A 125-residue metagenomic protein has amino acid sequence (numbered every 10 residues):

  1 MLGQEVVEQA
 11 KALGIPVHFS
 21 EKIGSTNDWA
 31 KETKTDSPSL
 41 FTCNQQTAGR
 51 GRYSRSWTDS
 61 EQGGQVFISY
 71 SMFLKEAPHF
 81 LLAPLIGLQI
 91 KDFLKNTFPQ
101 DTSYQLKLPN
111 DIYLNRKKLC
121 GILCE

Functional and structural regions predicted by a protein language model:
M1-T102, C120: N-terminal lobe of the biotin/lipoate ligase/transferase fold
S103-R116, G121: Catalytic palm active-site di-aspartate
C124-E125: Short beta-strand elements
